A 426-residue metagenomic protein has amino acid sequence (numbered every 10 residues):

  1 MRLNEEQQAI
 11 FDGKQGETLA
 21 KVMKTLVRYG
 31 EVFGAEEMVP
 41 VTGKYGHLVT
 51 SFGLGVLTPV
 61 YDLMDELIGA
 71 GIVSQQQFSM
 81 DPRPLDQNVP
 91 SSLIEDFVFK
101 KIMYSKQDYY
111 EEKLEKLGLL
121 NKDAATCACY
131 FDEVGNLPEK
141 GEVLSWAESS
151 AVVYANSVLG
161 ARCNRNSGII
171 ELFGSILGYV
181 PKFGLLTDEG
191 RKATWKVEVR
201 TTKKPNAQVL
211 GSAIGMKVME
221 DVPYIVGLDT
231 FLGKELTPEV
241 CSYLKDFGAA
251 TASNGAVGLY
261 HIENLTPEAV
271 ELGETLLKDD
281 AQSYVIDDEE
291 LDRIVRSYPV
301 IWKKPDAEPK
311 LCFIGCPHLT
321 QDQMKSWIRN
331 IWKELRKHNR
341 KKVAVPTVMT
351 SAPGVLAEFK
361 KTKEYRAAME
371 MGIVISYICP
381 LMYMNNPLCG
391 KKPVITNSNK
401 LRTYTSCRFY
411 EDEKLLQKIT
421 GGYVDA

Functional and structural regions predicted by a protein language model:
M1-A426: Non-transmembrane, aqueous-exposed alpha-helical and coiled segments at domain scale
